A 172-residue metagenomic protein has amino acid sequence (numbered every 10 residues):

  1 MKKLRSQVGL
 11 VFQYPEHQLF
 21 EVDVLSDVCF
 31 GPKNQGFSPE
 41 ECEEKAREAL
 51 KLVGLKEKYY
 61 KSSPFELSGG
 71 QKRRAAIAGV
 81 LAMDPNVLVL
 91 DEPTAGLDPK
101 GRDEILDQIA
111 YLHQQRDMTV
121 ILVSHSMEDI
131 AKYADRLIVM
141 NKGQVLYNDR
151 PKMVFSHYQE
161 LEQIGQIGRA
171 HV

Functional and structural regions predicted by a protein language model:
E41-K58: Conserved ABC ATPase "signature" region
S63-L67, Q71: Conserved ABC ATPase signature
D84: Conserved catalytic motifs of ABC-family nucleotide-binding domains
L88-D91: Catalytic Walker B motif of ABC-type/P-loop ATPase nucleotide-binding domains
S124-H125: H-loop/switch region of ABC-family ATPase nucleotide-binding domains
I130-K132: A short, surface-exposed alpha-helical micro-motif characterized by mixed small hydrophobic and charged/polar residues
